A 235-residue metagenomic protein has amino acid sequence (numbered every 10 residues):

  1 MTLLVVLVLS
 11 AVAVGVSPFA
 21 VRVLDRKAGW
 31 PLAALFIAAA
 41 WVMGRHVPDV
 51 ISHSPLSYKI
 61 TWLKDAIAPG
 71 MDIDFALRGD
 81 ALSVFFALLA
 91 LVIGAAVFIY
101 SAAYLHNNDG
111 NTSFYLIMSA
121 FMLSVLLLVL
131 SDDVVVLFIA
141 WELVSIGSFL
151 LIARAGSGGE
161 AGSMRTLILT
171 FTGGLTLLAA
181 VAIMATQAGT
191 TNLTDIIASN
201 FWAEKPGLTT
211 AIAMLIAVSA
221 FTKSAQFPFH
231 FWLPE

Functional and structural regions predicted by a protein language model:
M1-E235: ...captures the hydrophobic TM-helix bundle architecture rather than a specific catalytic motif, and can also fire on
